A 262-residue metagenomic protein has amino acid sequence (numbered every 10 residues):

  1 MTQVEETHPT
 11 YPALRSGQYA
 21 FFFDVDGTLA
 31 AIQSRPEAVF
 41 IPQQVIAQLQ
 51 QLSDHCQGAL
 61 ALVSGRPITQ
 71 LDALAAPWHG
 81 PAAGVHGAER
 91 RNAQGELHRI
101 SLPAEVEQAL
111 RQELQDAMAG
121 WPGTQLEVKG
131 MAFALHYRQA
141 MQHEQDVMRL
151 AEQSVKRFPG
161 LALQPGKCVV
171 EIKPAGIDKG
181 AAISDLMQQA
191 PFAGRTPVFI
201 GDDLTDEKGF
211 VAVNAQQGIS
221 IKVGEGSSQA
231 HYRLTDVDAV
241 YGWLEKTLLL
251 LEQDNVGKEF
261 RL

Functional and structural regions predicted by a protein language model:
T2-G17, Q70-A75: Short amphipathic alpha-helices and their capping/turn segments at secondary-structure boundaries
T2-V4, S16, P42, A175 (+1 more regions): Mg2+-dependent phosphoryl-transfer enzymes with acidic/Ser/Thr/Gly-rich catalytic loops
L14-S34, L62, I183: Asp-based phosphoryl-transfer active-site loop
F40-V128: Active-site phosphate-binding/coordination module
P67-A83, H143-A162: Substrate-recognition/cap helix-loop segment adjacent to the acidic, metal-dependent catalytic center of Asp-based
A83-V85, R91-Q112, Q164-G194: Substrate-recognition "cap/lid" segment bordering the active-site pocket of phosphatases
Q125-M141, A162-K173: Charged, glycine-interspersed solvent-exposed loop segments at helix/strand-loop junctions that cap or gate access
